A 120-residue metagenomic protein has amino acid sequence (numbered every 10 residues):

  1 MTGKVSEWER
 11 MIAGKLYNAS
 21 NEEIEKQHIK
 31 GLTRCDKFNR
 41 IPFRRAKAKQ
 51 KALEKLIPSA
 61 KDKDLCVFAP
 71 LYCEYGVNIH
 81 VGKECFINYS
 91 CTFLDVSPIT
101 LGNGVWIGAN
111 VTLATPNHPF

Functional and structural regions predicted by a protein language model:
M1-K63: Terminal amphipathic alpha-helical/low-complexity segments used for targeting or macromolecular assembly
W8, G31, R44, P58-L65 (+5 more regions): Generic hydrophobic/packing signal
L71-V81, F86-F120: Flexible, glycine/small-residue-enriched loop-and-beta-strand segment within the central core of proteins
